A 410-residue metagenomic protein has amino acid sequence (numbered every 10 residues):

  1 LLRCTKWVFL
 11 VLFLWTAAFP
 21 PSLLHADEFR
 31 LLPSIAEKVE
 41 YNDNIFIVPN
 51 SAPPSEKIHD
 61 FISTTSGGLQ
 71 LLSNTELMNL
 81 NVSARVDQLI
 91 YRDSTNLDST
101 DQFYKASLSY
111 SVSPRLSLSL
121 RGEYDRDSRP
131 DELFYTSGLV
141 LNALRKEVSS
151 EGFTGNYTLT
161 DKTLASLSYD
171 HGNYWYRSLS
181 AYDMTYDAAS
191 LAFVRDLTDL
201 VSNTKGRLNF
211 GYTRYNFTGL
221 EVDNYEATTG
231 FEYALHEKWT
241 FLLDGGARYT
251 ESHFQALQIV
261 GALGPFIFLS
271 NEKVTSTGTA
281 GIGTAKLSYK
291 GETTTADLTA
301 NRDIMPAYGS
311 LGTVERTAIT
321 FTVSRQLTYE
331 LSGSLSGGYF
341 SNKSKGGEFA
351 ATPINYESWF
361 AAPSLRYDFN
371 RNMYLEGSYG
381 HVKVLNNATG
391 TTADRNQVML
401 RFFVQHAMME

Functional and structural regions predicted by a protein language model:
L1-F9: Bacterial N-terminal signal peptides that target proteins for export
F9-L12, L331: A periodicity- and composition-biased signal for non-globular, repetitive helical segments
L14-L23: C-terminal segment of classical bacterial N-terminal signal peptides
H25-E410: Gram-negative and organellar
